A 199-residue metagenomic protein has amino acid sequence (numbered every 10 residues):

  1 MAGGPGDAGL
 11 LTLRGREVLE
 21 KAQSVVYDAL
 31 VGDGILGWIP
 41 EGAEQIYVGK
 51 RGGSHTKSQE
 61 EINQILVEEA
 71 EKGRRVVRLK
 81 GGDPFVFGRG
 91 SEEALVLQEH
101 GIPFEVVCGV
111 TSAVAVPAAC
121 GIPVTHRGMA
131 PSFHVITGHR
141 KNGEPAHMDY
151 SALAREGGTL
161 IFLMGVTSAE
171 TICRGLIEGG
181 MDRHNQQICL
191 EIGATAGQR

Functional and structural regions predicted by a protein language model:
M1-A8, L13-V110, A115: Class I S-adenosyl-L-methionine
A2-G3, T137, E191: Pocket-edge structural micro-motifs
D7, D83-E156, R199: Class I SAM-dependent methyltransferase SAM-binding "motif I" and its flanking Rossmann-like core
G15-R16, V67, G121-T125, M148-A152 (+1 more regions): A generic local secondary-structure boundary/capping motif
V26-L30, A115-A119, G143-P145, S168-I172: Short amphipathic alpha-helical surface micro-motifs
A43-K50, G101-E105, V124-H134, M181-L190: Short hydrophobic/aromatic-enriched beta-strand-loop microsegments
K72-V76, S132, R140-R199: A contiguous loop/helix-start segment that scaffolds small-molecule binding in enzyme catalytic cores
